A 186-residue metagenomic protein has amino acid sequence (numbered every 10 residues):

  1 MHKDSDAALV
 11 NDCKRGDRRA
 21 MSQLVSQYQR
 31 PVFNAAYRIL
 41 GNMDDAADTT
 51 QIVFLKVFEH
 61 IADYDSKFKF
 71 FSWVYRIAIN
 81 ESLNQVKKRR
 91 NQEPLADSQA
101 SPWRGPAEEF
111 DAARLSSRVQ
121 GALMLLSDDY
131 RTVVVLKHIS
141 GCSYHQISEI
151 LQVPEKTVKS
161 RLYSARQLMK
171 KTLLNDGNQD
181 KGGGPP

Functional and structural regions predicted by a protein language model:
M1-K3, D12, A112, S117-G121 (+4 more regions): C-terminal edge and immediately downstream basic/flexible tail or linker adjoining helix-turn-helix-like DNA-binding
H2, K14-Q23, F33-I52, E155 (+2 more regions): Short, charged helix-capping/linker segments at alpha-helix termini
H2-D6, N84, N91-S116, S143: Internal acidic/polar
K14-R15, R38-G41, I52-K69, K88-R90: Sigma70-family region 2
V25-M43, H60, L123, L168 (+1 more regions): Amphipathic, Lys/Arg- and hydrophobic-enriched alpha-helical face
N34, D48-L55, F68-N80: Structural recognition of an alpha-helix C-terminal capping motif at a helix-to-coil junction
A62-S66, R76-L95, A112, S164: Arg/Lys-rich amphipathic alpha helix in sigma70-family domain 2
V133-K137: A short pre-motif secondary-structure segment
